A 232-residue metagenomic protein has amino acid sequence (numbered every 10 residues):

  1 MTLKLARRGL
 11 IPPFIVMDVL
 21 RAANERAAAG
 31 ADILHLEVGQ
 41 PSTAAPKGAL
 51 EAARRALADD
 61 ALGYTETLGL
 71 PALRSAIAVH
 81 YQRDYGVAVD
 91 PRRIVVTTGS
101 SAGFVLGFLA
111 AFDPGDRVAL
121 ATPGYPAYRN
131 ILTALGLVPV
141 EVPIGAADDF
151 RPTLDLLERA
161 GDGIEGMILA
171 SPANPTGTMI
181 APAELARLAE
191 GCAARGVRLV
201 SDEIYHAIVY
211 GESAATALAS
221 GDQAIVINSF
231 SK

Functional and structural regions predicted by a protein language model:
T2-L5, G9-G99, L106: N-terminal small-domain helix-loop-helix segment of the aminotransferase-like
V19, T133, V140, F150-G166 (+2 more regions): Active-site pre-lysine segment of PLP-dependent enzymes
R21, R55, V79, L109 (+3 more regions): Short, well-ordered alpha-helices that flank and scaffold nucleotide-derived cofactor binding pockets
R26-A29, L135, A194-R195: Helix C-cap/helix->beta junction micro-motif
P41, S101, Y125, S171-P175 (+1 more regions): Short glycine-rich anion-binding loops that position phosphate/pyrophosphate groups of nucleotides and phosphorylated
A44-P46, F104, Y128-R129, T176-G177: Glycine/Thr-rich phosphate-binding loops of Rossmann-like dinucleotide-binding domains
R92, L109-A170, M179-P182: PLP-dependent aminotransferase-like
